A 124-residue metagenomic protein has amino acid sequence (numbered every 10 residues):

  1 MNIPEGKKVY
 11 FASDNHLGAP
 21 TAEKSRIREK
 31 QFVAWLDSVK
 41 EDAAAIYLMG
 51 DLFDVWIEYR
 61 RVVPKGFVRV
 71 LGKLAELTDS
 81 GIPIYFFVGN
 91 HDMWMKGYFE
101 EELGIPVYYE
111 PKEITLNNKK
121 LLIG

Functional and structural regions predicted by a protein language model:
N2-K8, A12, L17-L116: Core catalytic region of metal-dependent phosphoesterases/phosphodiesterases, especially metallo-beta-lactamase-like
F11, K120-G124: Short hydrophobic-aromatic micro-motifs
